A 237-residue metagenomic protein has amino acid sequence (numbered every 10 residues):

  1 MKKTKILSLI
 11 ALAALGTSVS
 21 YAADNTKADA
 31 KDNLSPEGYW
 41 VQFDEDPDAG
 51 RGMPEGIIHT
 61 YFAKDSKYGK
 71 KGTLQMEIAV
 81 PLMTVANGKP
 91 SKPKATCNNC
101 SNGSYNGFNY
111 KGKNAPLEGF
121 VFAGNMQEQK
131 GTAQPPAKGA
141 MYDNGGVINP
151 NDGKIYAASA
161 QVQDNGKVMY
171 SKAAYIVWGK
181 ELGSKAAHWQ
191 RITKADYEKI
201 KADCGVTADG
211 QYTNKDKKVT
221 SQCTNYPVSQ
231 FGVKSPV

Functional and structural regions predicted by a protein language model:
M1-S8: Bacterial N-terminal signal peptides that target proteins for export
L12-S20: Hydrophobic h-region of N-terminal signal peptides that target proteins for export in Gram-negative bacteria
G16, P93-T96, I200, V219: Secretory pathway export signals and precursors
A23-Y39: N-terminal helix-cap/turn-to-beta initiation motif at the start of protein domains
A30, P47-G50, W178-K180: Short consensus segments that form the blades of beta-propeller domains, in both extracellular/periplasmic
E37, Q42-A158, T224-Y226, Q230-V237: Central antiparallel beta-sheet cores of small beta-barrel/beta-sandwich binding domains
M141-N144, G153-H188, K194: Surface-exposed interaction patches
Y175-V237: Edge beta-strand at a domain terminus
